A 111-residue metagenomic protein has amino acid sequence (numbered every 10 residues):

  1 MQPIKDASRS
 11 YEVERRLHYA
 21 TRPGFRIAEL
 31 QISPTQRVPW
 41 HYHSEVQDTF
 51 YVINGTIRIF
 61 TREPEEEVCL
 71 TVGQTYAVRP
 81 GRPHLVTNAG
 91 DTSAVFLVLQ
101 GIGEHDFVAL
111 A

Functional and structural regions predicted by a protein language model:
M1-A28, P39-W40, V108-A111: A short, N-terminal "cap"/entry segment at the start of jelly-roll beta-barrel domains of the cupin/DSBH fold
Y19-F25, T35-Y51, E63-P64: A short beta-loop-beta micro-motif enriched in histidine and acidic residues
I32-S33, S44-I59, L99-G101: Short, conserved beta-strand element in jelly-roll/cupin
P64-P80: Short acidic-glycine-tyrosine-enriched beta hairpin
T71, P80-D106: Ligand-binding loop in jelly-roll beta-barrel domains
